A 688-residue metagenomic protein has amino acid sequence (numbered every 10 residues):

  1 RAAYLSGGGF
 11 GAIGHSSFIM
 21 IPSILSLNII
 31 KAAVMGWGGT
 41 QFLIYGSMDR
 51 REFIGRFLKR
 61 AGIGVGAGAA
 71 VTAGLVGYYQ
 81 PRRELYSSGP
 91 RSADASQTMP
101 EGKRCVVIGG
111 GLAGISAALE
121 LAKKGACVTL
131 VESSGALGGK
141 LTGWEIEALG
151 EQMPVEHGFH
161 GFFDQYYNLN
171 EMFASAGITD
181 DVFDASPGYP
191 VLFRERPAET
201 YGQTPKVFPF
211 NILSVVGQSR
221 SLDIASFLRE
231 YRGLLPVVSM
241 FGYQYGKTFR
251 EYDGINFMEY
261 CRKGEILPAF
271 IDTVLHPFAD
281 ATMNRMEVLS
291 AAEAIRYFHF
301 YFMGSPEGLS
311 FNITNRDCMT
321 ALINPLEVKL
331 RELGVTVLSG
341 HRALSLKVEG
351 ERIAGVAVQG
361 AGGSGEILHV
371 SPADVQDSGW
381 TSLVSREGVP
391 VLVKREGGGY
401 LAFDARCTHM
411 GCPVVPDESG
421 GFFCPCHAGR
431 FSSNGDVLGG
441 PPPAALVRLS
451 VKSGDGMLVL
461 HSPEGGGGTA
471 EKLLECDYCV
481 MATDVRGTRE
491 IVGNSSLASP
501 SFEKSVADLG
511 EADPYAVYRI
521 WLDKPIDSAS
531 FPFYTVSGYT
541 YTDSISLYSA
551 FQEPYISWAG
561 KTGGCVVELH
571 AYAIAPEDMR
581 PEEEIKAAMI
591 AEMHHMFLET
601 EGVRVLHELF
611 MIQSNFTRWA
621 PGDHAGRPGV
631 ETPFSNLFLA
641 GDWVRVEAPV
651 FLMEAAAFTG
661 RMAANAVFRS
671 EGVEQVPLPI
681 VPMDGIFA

Functional and structural regions predicted by a protein language model:
S47-C105, K123, A688: Extreme N-terminal leader/targeting segments of oxidoreductases
K103-L130: N-terminal Rossmann-like FAD-binding beta1-loop-alpha1 element of flavoenzymes
A122-E145: Glycine-rich FAD pyrophosphate-binding loop
A174-S175, D180-I295: Mobile amphipathic helical/loop "lid" adjacent to a hydrophobic cofactor/ligand pocket
F300-G363, K452, E464-L474: Helical element adjacent to the flavin cofactor pocket in flavoenzyme catalytic cores
H341-S364, A373, T469-C565, P576-D578 (+1 more regions): Mid-domain catalytic core of redox enzymes that form a hydrophobic substrate pocket/lid adjacent to a catalytic redox
A361-S419, A445-G468: N-terminal pre-ligand scaffold of iron-sulfur
S557-K561, Q613-L639, W643-E647: FAD-binding beta-loop-beta segment adjacent to the flavin cofactor pocket
